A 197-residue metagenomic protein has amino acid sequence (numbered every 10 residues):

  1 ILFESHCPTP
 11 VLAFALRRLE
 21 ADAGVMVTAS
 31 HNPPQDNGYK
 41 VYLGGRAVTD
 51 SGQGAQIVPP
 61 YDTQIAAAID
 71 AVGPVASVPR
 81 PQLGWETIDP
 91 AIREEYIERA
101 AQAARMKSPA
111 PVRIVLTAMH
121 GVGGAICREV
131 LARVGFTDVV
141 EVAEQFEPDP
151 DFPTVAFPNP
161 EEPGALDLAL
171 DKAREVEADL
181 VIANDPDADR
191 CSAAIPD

Functional and structural regions predicted by a protein language model:
I1-D36, R133-A193: N-terminal small/polar loop signature for handling phosphorylated ligands or for N-terminal nucleophile
I1-S5, V48-T49, Q102, I114 (+2 more regions): Proteins with a high burden of low-complexity, intrinsically disordered sequence enriched in S/T/G/P/A and R, requiring
N37-K172: Gly/Ser/Thr-enriched, mixed-charge loops and adjacent short helices that form phosphate/oxyanion-binding elements
V41-G44, S192-P196: Short beta-strand-to-turn element immediately C-terminal to the catalytic PLP-Schiff-base lysine in fold type I
